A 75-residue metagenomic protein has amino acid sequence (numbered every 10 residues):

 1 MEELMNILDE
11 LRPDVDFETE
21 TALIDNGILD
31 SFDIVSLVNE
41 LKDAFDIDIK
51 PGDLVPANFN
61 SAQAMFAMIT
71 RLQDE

Functional and structural regions predicted by a protein language model:
M1-D16, A67-E75: Thiotemplate assembly-line natural product biosynthesis machinery
E20-D30, D53-S61: Glycine-rich loop motifs involved in handling phospho/adenylate chemistry
V35: Conserved catalytic core of two-component sensor histidine kinases
P51-E75: C-terminal structural segments of small proteins and small subunits
